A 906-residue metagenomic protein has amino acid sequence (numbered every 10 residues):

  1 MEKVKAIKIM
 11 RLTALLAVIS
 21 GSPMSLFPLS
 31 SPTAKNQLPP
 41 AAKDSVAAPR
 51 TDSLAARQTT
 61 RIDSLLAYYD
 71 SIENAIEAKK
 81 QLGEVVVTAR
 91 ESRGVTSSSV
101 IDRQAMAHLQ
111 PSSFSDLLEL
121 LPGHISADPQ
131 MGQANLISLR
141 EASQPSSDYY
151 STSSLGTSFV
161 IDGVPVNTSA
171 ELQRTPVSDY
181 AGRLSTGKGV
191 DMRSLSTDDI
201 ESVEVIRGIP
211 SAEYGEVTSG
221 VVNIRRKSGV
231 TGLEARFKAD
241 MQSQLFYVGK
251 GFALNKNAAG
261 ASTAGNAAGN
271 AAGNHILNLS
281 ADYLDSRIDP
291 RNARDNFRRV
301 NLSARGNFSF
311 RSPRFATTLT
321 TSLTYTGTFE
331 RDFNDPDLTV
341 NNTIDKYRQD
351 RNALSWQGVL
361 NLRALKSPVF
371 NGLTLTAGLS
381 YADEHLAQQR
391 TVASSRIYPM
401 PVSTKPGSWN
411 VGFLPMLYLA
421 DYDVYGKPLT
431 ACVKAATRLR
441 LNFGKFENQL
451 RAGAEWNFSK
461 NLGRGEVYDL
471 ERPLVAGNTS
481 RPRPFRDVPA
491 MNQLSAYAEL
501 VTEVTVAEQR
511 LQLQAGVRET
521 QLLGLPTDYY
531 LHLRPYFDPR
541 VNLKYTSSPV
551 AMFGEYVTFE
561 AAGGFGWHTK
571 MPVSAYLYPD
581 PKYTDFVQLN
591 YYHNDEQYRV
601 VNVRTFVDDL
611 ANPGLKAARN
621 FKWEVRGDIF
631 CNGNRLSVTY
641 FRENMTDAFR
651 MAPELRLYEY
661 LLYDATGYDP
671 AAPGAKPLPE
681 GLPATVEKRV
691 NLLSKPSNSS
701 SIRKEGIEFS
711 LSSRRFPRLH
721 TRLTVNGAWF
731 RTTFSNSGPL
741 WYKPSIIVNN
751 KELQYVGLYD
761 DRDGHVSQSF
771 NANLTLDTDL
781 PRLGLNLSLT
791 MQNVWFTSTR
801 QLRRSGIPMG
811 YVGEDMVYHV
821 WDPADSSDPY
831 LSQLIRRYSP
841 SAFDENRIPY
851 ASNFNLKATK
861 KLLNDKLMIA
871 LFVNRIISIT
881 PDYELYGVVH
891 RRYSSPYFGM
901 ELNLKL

Functional and structural regions predicted by a protein language model:
L38-A107: Short, acidic, small-residue-rich periplasmic hinge/interaction motif at the N-terminus of Gram-negative outer-membrane
F114-L117, L136-S138, V160, G189-R193 (+1 more regions): N-terminal periplasmic accessory domains that precede and gate Gram-negative outer-membrane beta-barrel machines
S115, E119-Q173: Extracytoplasmic beta-strand/coil segments of soluble accessory domains associated with Gram-negative outer-membrane
V164-I206: Short acidic/polar hinge/loop motifs at secondary-structure boundaries that mediate gating or recognition
R236-K238, Q242-S380: Transmembrane beta-barrel wall of Gram-negative outer-membrane proteins
G265, F310-T328, Y347-D528, P549 (+1 more regions): Face-selective signature of the C-terminal outer-membrane beta-barrel domain
D487-R635, T639-N644: Structural signature of Gram-negative outer-membrane beta-barrels, strongest in the C-terminal barrel of TonB-dependent
L511, Y663-R804, N903: Gram-negative outer-membrane beta-barrel transporters
